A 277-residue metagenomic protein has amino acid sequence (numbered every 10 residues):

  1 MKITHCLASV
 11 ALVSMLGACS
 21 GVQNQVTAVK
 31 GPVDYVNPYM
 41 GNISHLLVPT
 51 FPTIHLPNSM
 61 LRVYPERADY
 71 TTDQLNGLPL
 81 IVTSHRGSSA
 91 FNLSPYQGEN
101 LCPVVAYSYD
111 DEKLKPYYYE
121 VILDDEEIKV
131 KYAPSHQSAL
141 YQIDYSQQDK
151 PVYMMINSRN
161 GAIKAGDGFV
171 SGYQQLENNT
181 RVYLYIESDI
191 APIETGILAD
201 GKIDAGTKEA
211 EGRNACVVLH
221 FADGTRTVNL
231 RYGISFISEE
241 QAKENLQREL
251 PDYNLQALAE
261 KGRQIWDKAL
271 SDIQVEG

Functional and structural regions predicted by a protein language model:
M1-A8: Bacterial N-terminal signal peptides that target proteins for export
A11-S14: Repetitive helical segments and hydrophobic/amphipathic motifs
G17-A18: C-terminal motif of bacterial Sec signal peptides marking the signal peptidase cleavage site
Q25-G277: Accessory carbohydrate-recognition regions in carbohydrate-active enzymes
